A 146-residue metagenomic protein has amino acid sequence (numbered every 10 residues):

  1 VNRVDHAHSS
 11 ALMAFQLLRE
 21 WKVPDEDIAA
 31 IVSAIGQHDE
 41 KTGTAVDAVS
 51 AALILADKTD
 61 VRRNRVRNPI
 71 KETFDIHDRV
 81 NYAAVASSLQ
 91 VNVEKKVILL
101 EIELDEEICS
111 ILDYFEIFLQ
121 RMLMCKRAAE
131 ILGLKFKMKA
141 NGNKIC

Functional and structural regions predicted by a protein language model:
V1-V91: Divalent metal-dependent catalytic cores for phosphoryl transfer on phosphate-bearing substrates
R63-C146: Terminal helices and disordered tails flanking the catalytic cores of nucleotide-processing hydrolases
